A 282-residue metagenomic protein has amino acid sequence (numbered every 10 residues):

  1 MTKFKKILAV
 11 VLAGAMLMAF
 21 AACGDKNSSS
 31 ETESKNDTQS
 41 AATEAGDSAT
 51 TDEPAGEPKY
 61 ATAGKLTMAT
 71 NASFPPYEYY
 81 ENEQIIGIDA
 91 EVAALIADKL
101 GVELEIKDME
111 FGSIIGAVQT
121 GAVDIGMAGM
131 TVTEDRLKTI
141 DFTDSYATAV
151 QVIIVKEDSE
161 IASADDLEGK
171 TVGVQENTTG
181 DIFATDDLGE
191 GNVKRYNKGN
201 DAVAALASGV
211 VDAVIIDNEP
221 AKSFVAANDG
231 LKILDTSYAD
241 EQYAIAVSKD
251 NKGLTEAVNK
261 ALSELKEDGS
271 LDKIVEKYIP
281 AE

Functional and structural regions predicted by a protein language model:
K6, A19-T50: Bacterial lipoprotein signal-peptidase II cleavage site
D25-S28, E53-P58, A63, T179-Y196 (+2 more regions): Ligand-binding clefts/hinges and TM-proximal coupling segments of bilobed small-molecule sensing domains
K26, A90-K99, T171, E176-T178 (+1 more regions): Extended ligand-binding regions for polar small-molecule ligands
D52-G129: Extracytoplasmic small-molecule ligand-binding "clamshell" domains of the periplasmic binding protein/Venus flytrap
A72, A147-V155, N218, K222-S263 (+1 more regions): Periplasmic-binding protein-like
A94, D98, E103-D166, K232 (+1 more regions): Acidic, polar ligand-binding/catalytic clefts
E105-A117, S159, E176-T179, K194-S208 (+1 more regions): Short helix-initiation/N-cap motifs at beta->coil->alpha
G112, M130-K138, T185-D186, A207-S208 (+1 more regions): A ligand-binding cleft/hinge motif common to bilobed small-molecule-binding domains
